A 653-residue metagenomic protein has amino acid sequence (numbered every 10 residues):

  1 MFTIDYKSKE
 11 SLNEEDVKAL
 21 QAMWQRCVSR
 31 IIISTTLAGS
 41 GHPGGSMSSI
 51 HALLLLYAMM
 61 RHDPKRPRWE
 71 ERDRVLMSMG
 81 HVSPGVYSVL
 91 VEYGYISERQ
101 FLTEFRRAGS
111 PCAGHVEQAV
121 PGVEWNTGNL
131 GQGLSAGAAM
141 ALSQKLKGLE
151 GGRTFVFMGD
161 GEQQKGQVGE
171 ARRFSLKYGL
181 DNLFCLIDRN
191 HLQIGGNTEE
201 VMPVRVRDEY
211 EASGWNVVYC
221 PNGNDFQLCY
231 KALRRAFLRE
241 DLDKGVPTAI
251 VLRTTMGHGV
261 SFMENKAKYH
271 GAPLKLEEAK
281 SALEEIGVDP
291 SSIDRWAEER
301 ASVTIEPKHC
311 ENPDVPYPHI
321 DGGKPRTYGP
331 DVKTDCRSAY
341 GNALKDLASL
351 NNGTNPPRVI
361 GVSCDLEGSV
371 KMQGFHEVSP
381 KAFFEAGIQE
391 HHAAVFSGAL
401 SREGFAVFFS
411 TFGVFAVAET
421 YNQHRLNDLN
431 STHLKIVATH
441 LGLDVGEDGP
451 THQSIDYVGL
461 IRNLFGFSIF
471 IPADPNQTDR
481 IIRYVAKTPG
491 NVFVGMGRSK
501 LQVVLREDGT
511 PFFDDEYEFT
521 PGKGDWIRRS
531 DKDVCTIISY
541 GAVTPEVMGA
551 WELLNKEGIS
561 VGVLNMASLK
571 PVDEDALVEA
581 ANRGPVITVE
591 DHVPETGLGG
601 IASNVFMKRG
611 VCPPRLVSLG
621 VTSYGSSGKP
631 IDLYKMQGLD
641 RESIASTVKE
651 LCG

Functional and structural regions predicted by a protein language model:
M1-F155, D294-L501, F512-D514, R641: Thiamine diphosphate
H62-R66, R72-R74, P111-D289, I293 (+2 more regions): Glycine-rich ThDP/TPP pyrophosphate-binding loop and its adjacent helix/strand module within ThDP-dependent enzymes
E92-Y93, E199-P203, M263-H270, H376-S379 (+3 more regions): Short secondary-structure boundary/capping segments
H191-I194, G257-H258, E390-A393, V414-A418 (+5 more regions): Short gly/pro/ser/thr-enriched loop/turn and capping motifs at secondary-structure boundaries
P221-L242, V378-A386, H391, E403 (+1 more regions): Glycine-rich, anion-gripping cofactor-binding loops and their flanking helix/strand elements in enzyme active sites
L252-E264, V370, S397, E595-G600 (+1 more regions): SF2 helicase motor core recognition
H258, F262-I305, G600-G653: Peripheral docking tails and interdomain loops at the edges of cofactor- or intermediate-handling domains
T354, N555-I559, M607-P613: Short helix-capping segments at alpha-helix termini
